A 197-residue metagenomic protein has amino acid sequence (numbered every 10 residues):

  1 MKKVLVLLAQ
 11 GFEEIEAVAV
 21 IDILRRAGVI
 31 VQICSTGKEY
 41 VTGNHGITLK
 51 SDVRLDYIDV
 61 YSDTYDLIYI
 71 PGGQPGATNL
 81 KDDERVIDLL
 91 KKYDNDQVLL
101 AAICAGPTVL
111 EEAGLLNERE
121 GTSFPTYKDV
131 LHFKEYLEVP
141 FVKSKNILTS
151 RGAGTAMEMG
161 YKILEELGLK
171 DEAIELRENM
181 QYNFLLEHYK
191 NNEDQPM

Functional and structural regions predicted by a protein language model:
M1-L99, T108-E112, E118, V130-E138 (+2 more regions): Extended, subdomain-level signal for the structured scaffold at the beginning of enzyme domains
I103-C104: Short, thiol/selenol-centered motifs that function as redox-active sites or metal-ligating centers
G121: Anionic-ligand binding patches
F124-P125: M16/MPP (pitrilysin/insulinase) zinc-metallopeptidase core fold and M16-derived inactive scaffolds
V142-I147: Beta-strand-turn-beta hairpins that frame and shape the catalytic cleft of phosphate-ester-processing enzymes
